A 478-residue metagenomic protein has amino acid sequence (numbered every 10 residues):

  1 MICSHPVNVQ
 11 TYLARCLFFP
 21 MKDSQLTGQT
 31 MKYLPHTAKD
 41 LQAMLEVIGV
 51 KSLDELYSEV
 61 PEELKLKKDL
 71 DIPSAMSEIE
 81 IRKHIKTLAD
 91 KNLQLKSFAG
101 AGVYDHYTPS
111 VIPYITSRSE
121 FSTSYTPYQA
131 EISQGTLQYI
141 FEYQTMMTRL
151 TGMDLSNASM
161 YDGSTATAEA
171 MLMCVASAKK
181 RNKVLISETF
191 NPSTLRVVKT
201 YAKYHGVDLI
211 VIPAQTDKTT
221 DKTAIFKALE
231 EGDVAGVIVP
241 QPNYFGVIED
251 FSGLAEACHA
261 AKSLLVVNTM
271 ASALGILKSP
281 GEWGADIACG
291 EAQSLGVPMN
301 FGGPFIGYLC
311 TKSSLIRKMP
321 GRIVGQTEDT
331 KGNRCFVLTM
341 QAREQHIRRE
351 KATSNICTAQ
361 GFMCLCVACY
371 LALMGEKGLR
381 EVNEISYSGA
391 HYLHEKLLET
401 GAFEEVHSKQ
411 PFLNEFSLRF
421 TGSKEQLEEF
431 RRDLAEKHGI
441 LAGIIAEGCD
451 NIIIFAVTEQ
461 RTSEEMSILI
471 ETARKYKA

Functional and structural regions predicted by a protein language model:
M31-D54, S58-L64: Compact, charge-rich alpha-helical regulatory domains located at protein termini
K32, M44, G135, T165-N333 (+5 more regions): Conserved PLP-enzyme active-site core in the AAT-like
E62-E142, T148, I347: N-terminal entrance/gating region of PLP-dependent enzymes' catalytic architecture
S119-A130, T148-M153, K179, A202-I210 (+4 more regions): Gly-rich Lys/Arg/Thr-decorated short loops/hinges at beta-loop-alpha junctions or inter-strand turns that position
Y128-I132, R149-A168: Short loop-beta-helix segment that forms the pyridoxal 5′-phosphate
V234, K377-L469: Conserved C-terminal alpha-helix-loop-beta "cap" of PLP-dependent enzymes that closes/shapes the active-site mouth
L295-G401, V406-K409: Active-site C-terminal subdomain of aminotransferase-like
